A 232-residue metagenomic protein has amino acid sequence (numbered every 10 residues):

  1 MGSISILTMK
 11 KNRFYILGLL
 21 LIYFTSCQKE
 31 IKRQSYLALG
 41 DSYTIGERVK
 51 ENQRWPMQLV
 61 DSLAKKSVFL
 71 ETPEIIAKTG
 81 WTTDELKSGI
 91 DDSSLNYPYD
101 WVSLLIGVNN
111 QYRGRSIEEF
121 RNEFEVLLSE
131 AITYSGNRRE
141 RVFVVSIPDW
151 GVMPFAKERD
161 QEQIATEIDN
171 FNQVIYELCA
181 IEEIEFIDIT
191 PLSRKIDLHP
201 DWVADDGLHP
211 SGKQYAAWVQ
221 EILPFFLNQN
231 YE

Functional and structural regions predicted by a protein language model:
M1-R33: Bacterial Sec-dependent N-terminal signal peptides
S5-T8, E47, Q163, P210: A general boundary/transition motif marking the beginning of the first structured unit of a protein
C27-T79, G89-P98: Serine-esterase "nucleophile elbow" of acetyl-processing enzymes
Y43, G80-T82, D149, S193: Residue-level detector of flexible, active-site-proximal loop/helix-junction positions within diverse enzyme catalytic
G46, T83, N110: Short beta->alpha connector loops of Rossmann-like oxidoreductase domains
F69, S88-E232: Alpha-helical cap/lid subdomain in secreted, periplasmic, or secretory-pathway luminal O-acyl-processing enzymes
K78-T82, Q163-I164: Short, flexible loop segments at the rims of nucleotide/cofactor-binding pockets, characterized by
